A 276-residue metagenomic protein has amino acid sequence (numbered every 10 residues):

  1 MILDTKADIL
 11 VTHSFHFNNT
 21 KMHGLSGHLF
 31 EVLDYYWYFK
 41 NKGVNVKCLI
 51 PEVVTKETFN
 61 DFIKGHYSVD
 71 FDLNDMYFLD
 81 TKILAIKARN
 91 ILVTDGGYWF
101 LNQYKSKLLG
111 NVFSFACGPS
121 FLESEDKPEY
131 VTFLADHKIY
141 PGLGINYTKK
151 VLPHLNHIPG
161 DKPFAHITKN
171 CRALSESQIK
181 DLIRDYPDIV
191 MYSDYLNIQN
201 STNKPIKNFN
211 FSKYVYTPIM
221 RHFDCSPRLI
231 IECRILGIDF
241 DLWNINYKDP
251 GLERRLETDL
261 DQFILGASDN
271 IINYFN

Functional and structural regions predicted by a protein language model:
M1-W99, D188-I189, I198, P227-I230 (+1 more regions): N-terminal pre-catalytic "stem/leader" segment of glycosyltransferase-like enzymes
F15-F17, E52, G118, N170-C171 (+1 more regions): Residue-level signal for short, function-critical loop segments
K21-Y38, K42, H137, G142-K204: Conserved catalytic-core segment of nucleotide-activated headgroup transferases in glycan assembly
Y35-Y38, N102-L108, E125-E129, S177-D185 (+2 more regions): A short acidic, amphipathic alpha-helical/loop segment
L73-I179, L260, I264: Catalytic core of nucleotide-activated saccharide and alditol-phosphate transferases
L84-I86, S201-S212, I235: Short acidic alpha-helix that forms the nucleotide-activated donor recognition element in Leloir-type transferases
C117-F121, D194-I198, M220-R221, I245-N246: Short, acidic/turn-prone active-site loops that include or flank metal/cofactor- and phosphate-binding residues
F209-H222: Acidic donor-binding loop of glycosyltransferase active sites
